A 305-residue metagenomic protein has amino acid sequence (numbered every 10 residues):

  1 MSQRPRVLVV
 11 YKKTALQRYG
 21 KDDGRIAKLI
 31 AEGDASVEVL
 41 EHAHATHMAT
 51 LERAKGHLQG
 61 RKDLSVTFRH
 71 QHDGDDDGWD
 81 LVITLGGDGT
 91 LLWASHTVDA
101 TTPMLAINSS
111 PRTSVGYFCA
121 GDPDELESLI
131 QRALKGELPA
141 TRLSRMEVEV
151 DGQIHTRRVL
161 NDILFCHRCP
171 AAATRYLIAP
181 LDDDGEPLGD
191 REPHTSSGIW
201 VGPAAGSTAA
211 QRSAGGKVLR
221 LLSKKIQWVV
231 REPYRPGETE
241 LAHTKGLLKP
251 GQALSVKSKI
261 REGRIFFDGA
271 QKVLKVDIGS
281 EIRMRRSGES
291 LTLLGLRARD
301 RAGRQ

Functional and structural regions predicted by a protein language model:
S2-K13, Q17-R18, A27-I30, D34-A35 (+4 more regions): Catalytic phosphate-donor-binding core of small-molecule kinases
I26-A27, T102: Short hydrophobic/aromatic-rich motifs at helix boundaries and adjacent loops
D80-L81: Structural motif
T84, V201-G202: Redox-cofactor binding/interface segments in oxidoreductases and associated redox assembly factors
T84-G87, I107: Short His-Asn-centered micro-motif
L91-L92: Short, well-ordered alpha-helical microsegments
H96-S109: A short, gly/pro- and small-residue-rich
